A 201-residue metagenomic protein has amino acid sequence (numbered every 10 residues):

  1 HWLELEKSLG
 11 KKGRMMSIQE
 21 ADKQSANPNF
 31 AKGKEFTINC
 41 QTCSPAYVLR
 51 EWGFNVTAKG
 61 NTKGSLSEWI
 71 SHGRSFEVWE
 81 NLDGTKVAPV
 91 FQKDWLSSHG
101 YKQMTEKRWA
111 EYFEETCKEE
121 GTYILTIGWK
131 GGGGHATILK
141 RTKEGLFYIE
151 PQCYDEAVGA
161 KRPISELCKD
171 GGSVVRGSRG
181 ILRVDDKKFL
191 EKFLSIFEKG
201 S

Functional and structural regions predicted by a protein language model:
H1-E119, T126, K130, I181-D185 (+1 more regions): Glycine-rich short-loop/terminal segments
A110, G133-T137, R176-G177: Short small/polar-residue motifs
T122-P151: Catalytic nucleophile-His microenvironment captured as a short glycine-rich beta-strand/loop that brackets
Q152-V158: Glycine-rich catalytic cores of cysteine/serine-nucleophile enzymes that process amide/ester linkages in cell-envelope
V158-S201: Noncatalytic regulatory segments and standalone regulatory/sensor domains
